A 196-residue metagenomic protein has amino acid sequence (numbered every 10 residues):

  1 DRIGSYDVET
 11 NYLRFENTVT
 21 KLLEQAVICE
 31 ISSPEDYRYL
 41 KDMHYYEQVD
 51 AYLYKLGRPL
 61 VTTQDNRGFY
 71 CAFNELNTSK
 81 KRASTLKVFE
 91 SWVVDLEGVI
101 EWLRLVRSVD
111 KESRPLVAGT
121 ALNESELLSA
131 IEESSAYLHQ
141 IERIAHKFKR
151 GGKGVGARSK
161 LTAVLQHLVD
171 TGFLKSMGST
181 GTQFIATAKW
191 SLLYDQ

Functional and structural regions predicted by a protein language model:
D1-S91: Eukaryotic partner-binding/assembly regions in large regulatory complexes
I28-Y37, V117-I131, Y137-K153: Short acidic, hydrophobic short linear motifs in intrinsically disordered regions
K41-V49, G152-D170: Short amphipathic alpha-helical interaction segments
Y54-T63, V169-S179: A short, conserved structural fragment
R67-L76, T171, K175-Q196: Accessory beta->alpha helical hairpin/"wing" motif in late/C-terminal subdomains of nucleic-acid enzymes
A83-V93, A118, G152-V155, S159: Short, solvent-exposed segments of well-ordered alpha helices
E90-A121: Positively charged, polyanion-binding regions of nucleic-acid-associated proteins
L105-E112, A130-Y137, T171: Amphipathic alpha-helical interaction surfaces
